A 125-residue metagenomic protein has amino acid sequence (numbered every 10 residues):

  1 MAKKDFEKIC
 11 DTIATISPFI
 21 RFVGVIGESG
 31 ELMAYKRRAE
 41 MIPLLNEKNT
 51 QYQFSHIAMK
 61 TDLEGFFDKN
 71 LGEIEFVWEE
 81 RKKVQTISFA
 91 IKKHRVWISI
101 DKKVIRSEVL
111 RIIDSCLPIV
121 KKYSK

Functional and structural regions predicted by a protein language model:
M1-K125: Non-catalytic interaction/Regulatory regions outside core domains
